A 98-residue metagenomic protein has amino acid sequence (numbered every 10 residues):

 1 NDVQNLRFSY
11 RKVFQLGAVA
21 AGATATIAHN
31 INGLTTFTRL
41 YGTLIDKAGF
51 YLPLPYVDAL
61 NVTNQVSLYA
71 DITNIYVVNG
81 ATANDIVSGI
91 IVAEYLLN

Functional and structural regions predicted by a protein language model:
N1-T36, A83-N98: Extracellular receptor-binding modules and their adjoining Ser/Thr/Gly/Asp/Asn-rich linkers
T36-T43, T73-V77: Short, hydrophobic/proline-enriched secondary-structure or compact coil segments at domain edges
L40-V62: Terminal beta-strand-rich extracellular "head" domains that mediate receptor/glycan or other ligand binding
L60-N98: Surface-exposed interaction regions enriched in Ser/Thr/Asp/Glu that occur as long low-complexity tracts or repetitive
